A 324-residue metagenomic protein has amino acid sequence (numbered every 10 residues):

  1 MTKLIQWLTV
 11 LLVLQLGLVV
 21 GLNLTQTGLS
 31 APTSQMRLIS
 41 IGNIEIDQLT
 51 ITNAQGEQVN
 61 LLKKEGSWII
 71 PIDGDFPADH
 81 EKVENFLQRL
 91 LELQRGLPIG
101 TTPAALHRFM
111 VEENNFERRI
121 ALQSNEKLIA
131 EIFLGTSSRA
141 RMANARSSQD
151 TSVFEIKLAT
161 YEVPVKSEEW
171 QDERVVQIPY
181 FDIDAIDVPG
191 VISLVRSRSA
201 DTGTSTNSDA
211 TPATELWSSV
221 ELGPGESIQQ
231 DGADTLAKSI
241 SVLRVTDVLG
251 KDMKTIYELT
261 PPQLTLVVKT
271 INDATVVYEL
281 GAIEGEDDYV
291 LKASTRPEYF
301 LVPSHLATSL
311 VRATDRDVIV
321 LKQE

Functional and structural regions predicted by a protein language model:
M1-E324: Secondary-structure "cap/kink" motif recognition
